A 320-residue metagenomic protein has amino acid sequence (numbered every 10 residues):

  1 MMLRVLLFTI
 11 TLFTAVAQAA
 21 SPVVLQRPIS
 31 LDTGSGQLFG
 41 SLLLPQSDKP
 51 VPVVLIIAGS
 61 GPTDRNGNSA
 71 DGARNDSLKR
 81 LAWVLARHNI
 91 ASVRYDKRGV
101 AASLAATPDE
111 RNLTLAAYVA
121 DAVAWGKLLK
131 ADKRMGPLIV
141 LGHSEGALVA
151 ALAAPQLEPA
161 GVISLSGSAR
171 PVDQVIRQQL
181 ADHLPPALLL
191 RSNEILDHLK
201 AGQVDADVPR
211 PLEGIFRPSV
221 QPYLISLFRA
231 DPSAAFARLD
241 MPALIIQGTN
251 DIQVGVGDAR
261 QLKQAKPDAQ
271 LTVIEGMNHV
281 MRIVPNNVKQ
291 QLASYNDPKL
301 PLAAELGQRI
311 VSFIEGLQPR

Functional and structural regions predicted by a protein language model:
A20-D48: N-terminal cap/lid segment of alpha/beta-hydrolase-fold proteins
D48-P50, V54-L85: Short, surface-exposed "cap/lid" segments of acyl-processing enzymes
D76-L104: Conserved alpha/beta-hydrolase
S77, E110-A131: Alpha/beta-hydrolase active-site loop
K127-L184: Primarily recognizes the serine-hydrolase "nucleophile elbow" in alpha/beta-hydrolase and SGNH/GDSL folds
G161-A234: Accessory cap/linker subdomain of secreted extracellular hydrolases
L239, I245-Q247: Short beta-strand/loop motif that positions the catalytic acidic residue of the alpha/beta-hydrolase fold
V280, N286-R320: Catalytic active-site module of serine/aspartate enzymes centered on a nucleophile-bearing elbow/loop
